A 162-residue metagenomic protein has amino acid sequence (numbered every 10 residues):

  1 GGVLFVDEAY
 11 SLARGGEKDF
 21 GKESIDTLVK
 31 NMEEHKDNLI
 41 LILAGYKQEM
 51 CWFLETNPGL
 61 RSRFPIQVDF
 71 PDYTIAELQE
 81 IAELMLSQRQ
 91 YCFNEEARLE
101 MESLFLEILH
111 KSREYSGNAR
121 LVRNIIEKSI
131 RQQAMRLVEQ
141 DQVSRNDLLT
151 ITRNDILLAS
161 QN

Functional and structural regions predicted by a protein language model:
G1-G2, F70: C-terminal functional regions that serve as terminal interaction/effector modules
G2, E8-Y10: Conserved Walker B
L4-F5, L41: Hydrophobic positions in the central parallel beta-sheet of the AAA+
Y10-E17, I25-P71, A76, Q88-R89 (+1 more regions): Canonical AAA+ ATPase core
E49-T56, R61-S62, F70-Y115, A134-D141: Conserved C-terminal "switch" segment of AAA+ ATPases
G117-E139: C-terminal helical "lid" of AAA+/P-loop NTPase domains
Q132-N162: C-terminal engagement/docking regions of AAA+ P-loop ATPases
